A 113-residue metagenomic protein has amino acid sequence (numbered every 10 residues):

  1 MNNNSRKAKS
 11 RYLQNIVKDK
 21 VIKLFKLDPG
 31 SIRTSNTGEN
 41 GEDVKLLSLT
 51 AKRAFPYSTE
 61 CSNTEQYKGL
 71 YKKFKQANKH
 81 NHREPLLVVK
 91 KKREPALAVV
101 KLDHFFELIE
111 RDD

Functional and structural regions predicted by a protein language model:
M1-D113: Catalytic phosphate/metal-binding cores of nucleic-acid and nucleotide-processing enzymes, i.e., regions that mediate
